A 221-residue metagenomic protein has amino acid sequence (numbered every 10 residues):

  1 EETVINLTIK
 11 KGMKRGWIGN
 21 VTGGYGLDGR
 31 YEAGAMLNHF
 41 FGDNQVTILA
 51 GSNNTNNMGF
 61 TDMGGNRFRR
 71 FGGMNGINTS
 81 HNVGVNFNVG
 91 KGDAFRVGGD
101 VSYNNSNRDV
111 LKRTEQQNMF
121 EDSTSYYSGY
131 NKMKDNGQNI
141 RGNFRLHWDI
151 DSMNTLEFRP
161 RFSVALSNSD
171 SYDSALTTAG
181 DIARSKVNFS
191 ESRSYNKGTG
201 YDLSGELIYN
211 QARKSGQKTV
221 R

Functional and structural regions predicted by a protein language model:
E1-D173, S192-R221: Membrane-proximal, glycine/serine-rich, low-complexity loop/turn segments characteristic of large bacterial
L176-F189: Solvent-exposed loop segments that connect transmembrane elements
